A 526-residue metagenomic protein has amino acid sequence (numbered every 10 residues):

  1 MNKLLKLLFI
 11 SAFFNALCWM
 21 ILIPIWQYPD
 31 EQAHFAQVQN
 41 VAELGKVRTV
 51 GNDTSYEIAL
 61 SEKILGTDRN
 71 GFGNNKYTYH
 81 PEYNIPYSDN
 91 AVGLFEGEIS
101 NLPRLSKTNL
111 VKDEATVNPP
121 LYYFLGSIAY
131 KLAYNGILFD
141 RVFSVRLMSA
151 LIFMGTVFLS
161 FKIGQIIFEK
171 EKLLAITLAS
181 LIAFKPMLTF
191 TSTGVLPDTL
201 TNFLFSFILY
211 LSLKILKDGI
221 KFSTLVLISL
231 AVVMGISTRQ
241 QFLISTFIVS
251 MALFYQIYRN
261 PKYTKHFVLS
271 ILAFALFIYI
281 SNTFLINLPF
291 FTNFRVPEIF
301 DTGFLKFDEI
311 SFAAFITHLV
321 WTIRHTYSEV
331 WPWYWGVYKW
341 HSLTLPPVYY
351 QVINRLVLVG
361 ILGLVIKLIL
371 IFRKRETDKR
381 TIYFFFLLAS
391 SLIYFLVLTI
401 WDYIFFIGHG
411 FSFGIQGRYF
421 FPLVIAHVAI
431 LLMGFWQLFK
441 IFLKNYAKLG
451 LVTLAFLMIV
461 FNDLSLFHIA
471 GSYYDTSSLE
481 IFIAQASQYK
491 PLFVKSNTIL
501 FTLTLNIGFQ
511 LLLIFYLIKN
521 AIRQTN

Functional and structural regions predicted by a protein language model:
K6, F139, S160-F184, Y446-L449: Transmembrane-helix signature of polytopic, membrane-embedded enzymes that assemble or transfer cell-envelope glycans
G45-V145, T302-K306, G336, H341-L343: Interfacial juxtamembrane loops and adjacent helix segments that form the catalytic/substrate-binding surfaces
S144-F168, F207: Transmembrane-helix motifs of polytopic, lipid-linked glycan transferases
F168, I208-T224: Membrane-interface transmembrane helices that cradle and orient dolichyl/undecaprenyl
L211-K217, S245-L276, I369: Perimembrane helix-loop-helix junctions
T224-Q240, S245: Membrane-interface alpha helices of multi-pass inner-membrane proteins
F277-I278, L305-F307, A313, N445-N526: Transmembrane helical bundles and short interhelical boundary loops of multi-pass, membrane-embedded
I286-I371, A486-L503: Membrane-lumen/periplasm interface segments of multi-pass, membrane-embedded glycan/lipid transferases
